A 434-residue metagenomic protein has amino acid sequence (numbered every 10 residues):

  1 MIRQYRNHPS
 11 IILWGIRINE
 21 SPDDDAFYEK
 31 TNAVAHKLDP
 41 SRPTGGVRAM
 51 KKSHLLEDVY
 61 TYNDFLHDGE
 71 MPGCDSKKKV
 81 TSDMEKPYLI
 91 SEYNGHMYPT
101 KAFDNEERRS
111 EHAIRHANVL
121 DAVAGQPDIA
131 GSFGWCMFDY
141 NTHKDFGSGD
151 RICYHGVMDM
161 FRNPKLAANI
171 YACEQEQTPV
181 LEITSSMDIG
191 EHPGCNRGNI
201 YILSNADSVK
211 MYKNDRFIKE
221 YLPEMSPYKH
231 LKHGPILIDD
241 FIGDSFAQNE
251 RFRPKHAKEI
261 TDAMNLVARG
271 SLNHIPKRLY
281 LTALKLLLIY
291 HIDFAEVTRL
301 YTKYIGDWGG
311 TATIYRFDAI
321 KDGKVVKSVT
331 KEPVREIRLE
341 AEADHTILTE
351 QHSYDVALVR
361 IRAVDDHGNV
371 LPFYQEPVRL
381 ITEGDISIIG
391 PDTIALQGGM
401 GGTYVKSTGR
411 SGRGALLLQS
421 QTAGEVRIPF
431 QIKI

Functional and structural regions predicted by a protein language model:
M1-N199, D215, E220-M225: Substrate-binding/catalytic cleft of secreted carbohydrate-active enzymes, primarily glycoside hydrolases
G134-N141, F146-E340, N369-L371: Catalytic cores of secreted or luminal carbohydrate-active enzymes
H155, R216-E220, F373-D385, I428-P429: Short, well-ordered beta-strand segments
R197, V334-D366: Beta-strand-rich domain onsets/edges
I200-S204, D355-P372, A415-L418: Beta-strand-rich structural segments
K229-D239, G384-M400: Low-complexity "stalk/linker" and mucin-like segments enriched in Ser/Thr/Pro/Ala/Gly
Y304-G306, G402-G409: Extracellular/luminal low-complexity segments enriched in Ser/Thr/Pro
G310-I314, V356, S411-R413: Extracellular Ig-like/FN3 beta-sandwich strand-entry sites
